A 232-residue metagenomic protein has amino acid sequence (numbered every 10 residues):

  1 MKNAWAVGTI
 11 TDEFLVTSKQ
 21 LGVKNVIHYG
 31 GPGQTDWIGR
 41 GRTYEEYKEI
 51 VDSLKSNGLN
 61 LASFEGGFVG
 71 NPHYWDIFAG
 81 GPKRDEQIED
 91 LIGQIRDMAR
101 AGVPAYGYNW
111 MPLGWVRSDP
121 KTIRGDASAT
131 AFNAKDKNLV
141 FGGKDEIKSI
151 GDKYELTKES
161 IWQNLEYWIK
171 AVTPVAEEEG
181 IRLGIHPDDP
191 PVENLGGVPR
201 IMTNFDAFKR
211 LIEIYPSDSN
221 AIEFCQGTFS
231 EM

Functional and structural regions predicted by a protein language model:
K2-A4, K24-I27, G58-S63, P104-G107 (+2 more regions): Structural preference for beta-strand elements that scaffold enzyme active sites
N3-A6, D85, V198-R200: Short, flexible loop segments at the rims of nucleotide/cofactor-binding pockets, characterized by
A6-D12: Short beta->alpha connector loops
D12-F14, S18-G33, R42: N-terminal ordered "arm"
S18, V26, L54, M98 (+2 more regions): Conserved, mostly hydrophobic/aromatic
Y29-E166, K170, E177-E178, T228: Structural motif corresponding to the early beta-alpha repeats
K148-M232: Acidic/histidine-rich catalytic cores of soluble enzymes
